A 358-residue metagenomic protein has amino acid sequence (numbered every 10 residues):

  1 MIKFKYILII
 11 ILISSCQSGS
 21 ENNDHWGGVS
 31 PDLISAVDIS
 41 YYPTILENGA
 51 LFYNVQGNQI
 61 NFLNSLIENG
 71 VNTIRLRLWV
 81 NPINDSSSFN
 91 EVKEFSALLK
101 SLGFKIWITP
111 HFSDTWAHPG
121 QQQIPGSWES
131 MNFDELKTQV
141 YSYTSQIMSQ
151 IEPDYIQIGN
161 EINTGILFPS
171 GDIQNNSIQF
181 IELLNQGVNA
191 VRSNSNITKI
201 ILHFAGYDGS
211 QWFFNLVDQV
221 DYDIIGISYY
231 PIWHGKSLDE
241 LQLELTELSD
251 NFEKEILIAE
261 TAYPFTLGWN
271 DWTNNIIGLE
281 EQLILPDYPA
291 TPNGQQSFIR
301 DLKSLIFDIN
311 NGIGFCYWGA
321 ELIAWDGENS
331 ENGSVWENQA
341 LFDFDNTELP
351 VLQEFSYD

Functional and structural regions predicted by a protein language model:
I2-I9: Sec-dependent signal peptide recognition, specifically the positively charged N-region followed immediately by
S15-P31: Bacterial Sec-dependent N-terminal signal peptides
W26-E94, L98-F104, S113-Q139, G226 (+2 more regions): N-terminal substrate-binding region of glycoside hydrolase catalytic domains
S35-I39, I74-L76, I106-P110, D154-I158 (+4 more regions): Hydrophobic faces of well-ordered beta-strands that scaffold small-molecule active sites in alpha/beta enzyme cores
E47-L51, G268-L305, I309-N311, C316-D358: Aromatic-rich peripheral "rim/lid" segments of glycoside hydrolase catalytic domains that contact and position glycan
G49-I67, K137-I147, D208-D218, F298-L302: Short, acidic/polar
I60-L63, N196-K199, F214-I284, N293 (+2 more regions): Glycoside hydrolase catalytic-domain groove-lining segments
S88-K93, A97, H118-Y222, H234-L243 (+1 more regions): Active-site cleft segment of glycoside hydrolase catalytic domains centered on the general acid/base Glu
